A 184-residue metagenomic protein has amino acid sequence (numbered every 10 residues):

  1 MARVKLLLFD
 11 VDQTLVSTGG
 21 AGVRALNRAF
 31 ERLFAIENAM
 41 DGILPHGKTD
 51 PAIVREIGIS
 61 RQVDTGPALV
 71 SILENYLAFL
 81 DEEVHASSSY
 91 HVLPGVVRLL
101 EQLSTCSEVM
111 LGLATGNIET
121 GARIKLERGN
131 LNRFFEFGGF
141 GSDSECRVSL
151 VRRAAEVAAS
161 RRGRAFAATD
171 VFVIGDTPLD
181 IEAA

Functional and structural regions predicted by a protein language model:
M1-A2, E108, N132-F134, R162-T169: Short helix-terminating capping/connector loops at secondary-structure junctions
A2-V11, L15-R98: N-terminal helical cap/lid subdomain that shapes the substrate entry/recognition surface in HAD-like hydrolases
T14, V96-E127, G139-E145: Substrate-recognition element of Asp-dependent hydrolases with the DxDx(T/V) motif
A25, G121-I124, A183: Phosphate- and divalent-cation-binding pockets in alpha/beta enzyme and binding domains that engage nucleotide-derived
D41-H46, L69-E74, L131-C146, D170: A short, structured active-site edge motif that brings together acidic residues
E127-A158, R164: Histidine/lysine/aspartate-rich catalytic loop segments that bind and position anionic ligands
C146, V171-A184: Acidic, divalent-metal-coordinating active-site segment for phosphoryl/phosphodiester hydrolysis, typified by short
